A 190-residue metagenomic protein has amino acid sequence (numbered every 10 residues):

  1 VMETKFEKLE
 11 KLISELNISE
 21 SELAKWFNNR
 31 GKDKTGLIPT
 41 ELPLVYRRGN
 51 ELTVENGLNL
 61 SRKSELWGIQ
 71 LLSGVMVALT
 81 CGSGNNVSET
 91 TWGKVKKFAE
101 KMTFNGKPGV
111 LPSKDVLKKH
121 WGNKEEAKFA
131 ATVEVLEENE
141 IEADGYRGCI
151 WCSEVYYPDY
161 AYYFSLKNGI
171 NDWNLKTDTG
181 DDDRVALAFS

Functional and structural regions predicted by a protein language model:
M2-K107, D159, D178-S190: Short, compositionally biased
G93-G109, K114-K176, A188-S190: An exposed tryptophan-centered "aromatic clamp" motif
